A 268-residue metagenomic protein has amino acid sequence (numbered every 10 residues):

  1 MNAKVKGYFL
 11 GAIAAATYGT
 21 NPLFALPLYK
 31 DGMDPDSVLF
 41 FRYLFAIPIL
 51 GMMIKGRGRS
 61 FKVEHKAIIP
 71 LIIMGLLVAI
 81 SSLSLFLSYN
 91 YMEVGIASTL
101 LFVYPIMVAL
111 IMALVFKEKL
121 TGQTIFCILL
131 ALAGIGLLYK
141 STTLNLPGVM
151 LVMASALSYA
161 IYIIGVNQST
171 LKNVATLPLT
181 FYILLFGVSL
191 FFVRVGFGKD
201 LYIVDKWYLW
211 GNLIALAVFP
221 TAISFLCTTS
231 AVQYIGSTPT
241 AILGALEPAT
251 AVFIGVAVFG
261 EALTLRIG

Functional and structural regions predicted by a protein language model:
M1-A16, I47-I73, F86, L114-I125 (+5 more regions): Membrane-interface interhelical linkers
M1-S37, F41, I80, S84 (+2 more regions): Glycine-/small-residue-enriched transmembrane alpha-helix faces in small-molecule transporters and effluxers
N2, L39, Y43, L209 (+1 more regions): C-terminal-most transmembrane helix of multi-pass membrane proteins
I13, F40-F41, L100, Q123-F126 (+4 more regions): Hydrophobic core positions of alpha-helical segments in small-molecule transporters and transporter systems
I13-T20, F24, M53, I72-Y91 (+4 more regions): Hydrophobic alpha-helical transmembrane segments of multi-pass membrane transport proteins, especially secondary
L28, V38, R42, S88 (+8 more regions): Hydrophobic/aromatic residues within transmembrane alpha-helices of multi-pass small-molecule transporters
F45-I49, L100-L114, L129-L130, F186-L190 (+1 more regions): Alpha-helical transmembrane segments of compact multi-pass small-molecule transporters, enriched in specific families
L50, I72, I111, L120-Y139 (+5 more regions): Hydrophobic transmembrane alpha-helices of multi-pass small-molecule transport proteins
